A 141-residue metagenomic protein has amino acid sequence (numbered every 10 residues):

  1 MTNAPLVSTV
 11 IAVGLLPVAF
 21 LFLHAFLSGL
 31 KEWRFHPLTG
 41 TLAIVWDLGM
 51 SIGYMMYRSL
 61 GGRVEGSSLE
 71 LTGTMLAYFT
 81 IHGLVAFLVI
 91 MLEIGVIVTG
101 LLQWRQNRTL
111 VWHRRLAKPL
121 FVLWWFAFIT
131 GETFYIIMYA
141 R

Functional and structural regions predicted by a protein language model:
M1-R141: Alpha-helical membrane insertion/targeting regions
